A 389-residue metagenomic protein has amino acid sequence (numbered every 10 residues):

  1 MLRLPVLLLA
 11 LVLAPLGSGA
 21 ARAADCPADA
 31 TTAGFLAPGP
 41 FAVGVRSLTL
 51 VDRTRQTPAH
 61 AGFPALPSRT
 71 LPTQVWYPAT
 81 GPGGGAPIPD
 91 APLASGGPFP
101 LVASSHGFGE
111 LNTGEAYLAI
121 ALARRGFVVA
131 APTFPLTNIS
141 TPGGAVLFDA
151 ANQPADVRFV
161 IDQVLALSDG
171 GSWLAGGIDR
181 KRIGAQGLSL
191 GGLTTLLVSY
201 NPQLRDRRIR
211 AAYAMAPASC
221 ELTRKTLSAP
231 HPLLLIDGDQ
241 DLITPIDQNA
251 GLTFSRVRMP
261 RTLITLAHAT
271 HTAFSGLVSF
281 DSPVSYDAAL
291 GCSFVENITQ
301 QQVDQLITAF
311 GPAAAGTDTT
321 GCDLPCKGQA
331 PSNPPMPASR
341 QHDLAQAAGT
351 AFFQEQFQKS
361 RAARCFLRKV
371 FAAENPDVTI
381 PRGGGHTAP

Functional and structural regions predicted by a protein language model:
P5-L16: Bacterial N-terminal signal peptides
A24-A103, A123-R125, L290-S332, A372: Domain-level recognition of soluble alpha/beta enzyme cores, biased toward histidine phosphatases/phosphomutases
P82-G85, L93-F99, S104-T141, L242-I246: Short substrate-entry loop that stabilizes the transition state in hydrolases
L147-R180: Alpha/beta-hydrolase active-site loop
R182-G184: Residue in the alpha/beta-hydrolase core beta-strand immediately N-terminal to the catalytic nucleophile
G187-G191, T195: Gly/Ala-rich beta-loop-alpha elbow adjacent to hydrolase catalytic centers
D206-F274: The feature captures the conserved acid-bearing segment of alpha/beta-hydrolase catalytic domains
M259, H268, G276-P389: Alpha/beta-hydrolase-fold serine-hydrolase catalytic core, especially in secreted/extracellular enzymes
